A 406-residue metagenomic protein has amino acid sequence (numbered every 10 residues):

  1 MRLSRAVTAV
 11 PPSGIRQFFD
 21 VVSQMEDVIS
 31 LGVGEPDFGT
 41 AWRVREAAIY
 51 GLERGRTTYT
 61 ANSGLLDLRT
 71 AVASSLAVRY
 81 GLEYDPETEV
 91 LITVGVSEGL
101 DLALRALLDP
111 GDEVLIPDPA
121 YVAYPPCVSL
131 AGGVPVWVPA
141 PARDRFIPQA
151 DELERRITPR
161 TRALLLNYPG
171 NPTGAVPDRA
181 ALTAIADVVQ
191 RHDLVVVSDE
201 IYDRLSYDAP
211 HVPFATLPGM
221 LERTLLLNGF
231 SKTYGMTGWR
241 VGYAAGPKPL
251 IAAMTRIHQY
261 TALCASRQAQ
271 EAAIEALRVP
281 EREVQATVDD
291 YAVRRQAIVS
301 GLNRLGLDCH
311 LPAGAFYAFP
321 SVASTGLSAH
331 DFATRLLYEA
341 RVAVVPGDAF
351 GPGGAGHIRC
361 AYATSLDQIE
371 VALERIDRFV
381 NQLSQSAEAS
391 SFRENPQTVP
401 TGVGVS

Functional and structural regions predicted by a protein language model:
L3, T8-A9, V22-M25, I29 (+2 more regions): PLP-dependent class I/II
A47, G55-Y59, A71-V78: Glycine-rich loop-to-alpha-helix module at the N-terminal edge of alpha/beta enzyme cores
Y59-T60, Q285: Short, surface-exposed loop/turn segments at secondary-structure junctions
S63-G64: Short beta-strand to alpha-helix junction loop
L68-V72, G95: Conserved AMP-binding/adenylate-forming core of the ANL superfamily
